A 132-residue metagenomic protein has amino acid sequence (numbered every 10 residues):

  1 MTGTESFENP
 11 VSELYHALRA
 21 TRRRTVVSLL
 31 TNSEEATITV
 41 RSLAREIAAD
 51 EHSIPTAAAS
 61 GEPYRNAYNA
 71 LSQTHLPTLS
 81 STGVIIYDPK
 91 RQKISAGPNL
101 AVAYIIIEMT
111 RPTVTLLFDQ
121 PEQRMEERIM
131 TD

Functional and structural regions predicted by a protein language model:
M1-E8, H75, M130-D132: Secretory targeting signatures
T2-E46: Short alpha-helical segments that sit at the start of domains
T37-I47, H52-P63: Short acidic, hydrophobic short linear motifs in intrinsically disordered regions
Y64-H75: Charge-enriched amphipathic alpha-helical scaffolds
L76-K90: A short, conserved structural fragment
R91-G97: Minor-groove-contacting beta-hairpin "wing" of winged helix-turn-helix DNA-binding domains
N99-D132: Short, amphipathic alpha-helical interaction segments positioned at domain boundaries
